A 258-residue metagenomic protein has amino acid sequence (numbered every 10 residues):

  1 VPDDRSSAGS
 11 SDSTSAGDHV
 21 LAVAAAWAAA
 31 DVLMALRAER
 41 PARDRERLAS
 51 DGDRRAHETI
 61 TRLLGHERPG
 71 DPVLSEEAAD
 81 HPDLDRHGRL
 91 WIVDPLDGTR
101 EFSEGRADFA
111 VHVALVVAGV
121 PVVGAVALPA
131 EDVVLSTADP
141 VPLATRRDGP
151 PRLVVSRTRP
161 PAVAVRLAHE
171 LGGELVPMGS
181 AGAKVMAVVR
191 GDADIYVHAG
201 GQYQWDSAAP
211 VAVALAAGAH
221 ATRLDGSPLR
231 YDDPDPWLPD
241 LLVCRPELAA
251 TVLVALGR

Functional and structural regions predicted by a protein language model:
V1-L96, R166-H169, V254-G257: N-terminal subdomain of lithium-sensitive/metallo-dependent phosphomonoesterases centered on the IMPase/IPPase/PAP
A29, L33-L36, D53, L64 (+7 more regions): Residue-level signal for inorganic ion chemistry
R54, E77, P95-G98, P129 (+2 more regions): Generic detector of well-ordered alpha-helical packing
S75-E77, A138, G179, D225: Short loop/edge segments at beta-strand edges and connector loops that shape dinucleotide/nucleotide cofactor-binding
L84-D139: DPxDG-like acidic metal-binding loop motif
R147-R258: An extended, acidic
